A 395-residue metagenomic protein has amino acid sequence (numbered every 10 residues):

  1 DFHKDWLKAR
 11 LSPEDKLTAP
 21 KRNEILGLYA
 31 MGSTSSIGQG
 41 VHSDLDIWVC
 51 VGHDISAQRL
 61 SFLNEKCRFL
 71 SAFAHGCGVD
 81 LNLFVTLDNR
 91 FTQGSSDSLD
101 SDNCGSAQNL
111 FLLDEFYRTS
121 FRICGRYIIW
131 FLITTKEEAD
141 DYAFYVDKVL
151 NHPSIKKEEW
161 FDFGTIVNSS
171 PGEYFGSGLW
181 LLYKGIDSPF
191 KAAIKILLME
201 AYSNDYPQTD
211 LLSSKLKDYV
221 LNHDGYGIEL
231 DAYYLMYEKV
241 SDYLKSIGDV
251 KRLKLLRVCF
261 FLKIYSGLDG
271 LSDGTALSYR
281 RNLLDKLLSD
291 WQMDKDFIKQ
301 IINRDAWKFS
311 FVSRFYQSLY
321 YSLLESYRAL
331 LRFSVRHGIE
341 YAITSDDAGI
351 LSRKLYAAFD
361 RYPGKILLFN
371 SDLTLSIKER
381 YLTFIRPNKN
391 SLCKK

Functional and structural regions predicted by a protein language model:
D1-K8, T92-C104, L112-K395: Nucleotidyltransferase catalytic cores
D1-N23: N-terminal regions immediately upstream of nucleotidyltransferase
E14-T18, T34-G38, L70-F73, L244-I247: Generic recognition of flexible, low-complexity loop/linker segments
K21-L26, S43: A short, charged/proline- and glycine-enriched loop that marks the coil->beta-strand transition at the N-terminal
I25-T34: Short gly/ser-rich loop at a beta-strand->alpha-helix junction or flexible surface loop bordering the NTP-binding
I37-S61, D80-V85: Catalytic metal-binding acidic patch
L45-V51, I55, F62-R68, R257-V258 (+1 more regions): Amphipathic alpha-helical scaffolding segments
S61-S98: Polymerase palm active-site segment centered on the conserved acidic dipeptide of motif C
